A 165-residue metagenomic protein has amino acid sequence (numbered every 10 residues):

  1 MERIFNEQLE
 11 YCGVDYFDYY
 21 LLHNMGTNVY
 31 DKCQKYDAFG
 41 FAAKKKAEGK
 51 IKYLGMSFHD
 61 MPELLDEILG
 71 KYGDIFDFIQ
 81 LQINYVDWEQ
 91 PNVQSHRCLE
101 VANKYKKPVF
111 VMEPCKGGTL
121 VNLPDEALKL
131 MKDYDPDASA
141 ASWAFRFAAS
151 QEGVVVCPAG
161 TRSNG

Functional and structural regions predicted by a protein language model:
M1-R3: Glycine-rich anion/phosphate-binding loops
E7-Y30: Active-site groove signature of glycoside hydrolases
L22-G165: Beta/alpha (TIM)-barrel catalytic core signal, keyed to glycine-rich beta->alpha loops juxtaposed to Asp/Glu that bind
